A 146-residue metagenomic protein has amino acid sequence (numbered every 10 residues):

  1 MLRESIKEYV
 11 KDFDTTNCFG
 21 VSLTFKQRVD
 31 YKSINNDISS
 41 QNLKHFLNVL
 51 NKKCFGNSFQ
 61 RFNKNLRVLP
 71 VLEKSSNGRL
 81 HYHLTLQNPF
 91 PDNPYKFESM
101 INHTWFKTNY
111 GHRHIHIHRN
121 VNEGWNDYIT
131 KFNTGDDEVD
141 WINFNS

Functional and structural regions predicted by a protein language model:
M1-L80, N88-S146: Right-hand nucleic-acid polymerase module
